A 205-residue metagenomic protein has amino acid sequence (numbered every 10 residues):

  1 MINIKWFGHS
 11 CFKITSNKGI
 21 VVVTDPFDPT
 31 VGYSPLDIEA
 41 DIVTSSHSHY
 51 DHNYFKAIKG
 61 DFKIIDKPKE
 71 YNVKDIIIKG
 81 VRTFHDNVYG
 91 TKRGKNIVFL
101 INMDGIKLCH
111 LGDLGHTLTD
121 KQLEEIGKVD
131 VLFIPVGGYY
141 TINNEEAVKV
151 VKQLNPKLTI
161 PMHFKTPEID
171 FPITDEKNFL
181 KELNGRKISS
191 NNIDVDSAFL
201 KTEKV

Functional and structural regions predicted by a protein language model:
M1-N17, K69-D75, K79-V81, G185 (+1 more regions): Zn-dependent metallo-beta-lactamase
M1-V31, K92-G112, V131: Conserved beta-strand hairpin/beta-sheet module of binuclear metal-dependent hydrolase folds, prominently
I4-F7, R93, L158-V205: Binuclear metal-ion centers of metallo-dependent hydrolases, dominated by the metallo-beta-lactamase
I14, V43, H47, I78 (+2 more regions): Divalent metal-coordination and catalytic microenvironments
P26-D28, H47-S48, T83-H85, G112-H116 (+2 more regions): Active-site metal-binding loops of divalent metal-dependent hydrolases
D28-E70, E124-F133: Active-site metal-binding motif and surrounding structural segment of the metallo-beta-lactamase
Y54-C109, L200-T202: Portal/gating segments that form or line small-molecule/metal binding sites
N87-L154: Active-site-proximal loop/helix segments of hydrolase catalytic cores
